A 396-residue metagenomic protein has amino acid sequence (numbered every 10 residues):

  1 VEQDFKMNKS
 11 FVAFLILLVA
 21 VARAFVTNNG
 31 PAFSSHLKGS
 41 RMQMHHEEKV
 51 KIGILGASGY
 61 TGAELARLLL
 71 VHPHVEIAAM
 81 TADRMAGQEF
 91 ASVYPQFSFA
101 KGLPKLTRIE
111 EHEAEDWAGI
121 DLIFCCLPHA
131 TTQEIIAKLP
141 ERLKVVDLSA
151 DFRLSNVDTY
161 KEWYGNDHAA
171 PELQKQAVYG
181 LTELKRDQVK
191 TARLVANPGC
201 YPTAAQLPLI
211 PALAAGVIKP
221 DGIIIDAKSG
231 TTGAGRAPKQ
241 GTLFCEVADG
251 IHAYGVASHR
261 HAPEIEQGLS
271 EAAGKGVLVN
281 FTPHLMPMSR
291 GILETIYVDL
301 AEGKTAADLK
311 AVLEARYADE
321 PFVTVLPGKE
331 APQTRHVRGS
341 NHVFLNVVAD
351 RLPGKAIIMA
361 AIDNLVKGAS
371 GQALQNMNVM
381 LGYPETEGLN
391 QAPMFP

Functional and structural regions predicted by a protein language model:
V1-K6, S35-Q43: Short, Lys/Arg-enriched N-terminal segments with co-localized hydrophobic residues within the first ~10-30 amino acids
S10-A32: N-terminal chloroplast transit peptides
A24, G39-E48: Proteolytic processing junctions in secreted/extracellular precursors, especially proprotein convertase/trypsin-like
H45-V256, G274, V348-L352, T386-E387 (+1 more regions): N-terminal Rossmann-like NAD(P) cofactor-binding subdomain of oxidoreductases, focused on the glycine-rich
Y60, Q176, T203-L207, V256-E264 (+5 more regions): Conserved active-site and cofactor/substrate-binding residues in soluble primary-metabolism enzymes
A66, Q206-L213, A262-E266, E314 (+2 more regions): Predominant activation on well-ordered alpha-helical scaffold segments within soluble catalytic domains
E113-D116, T242-V343: Contiguous C-terminal substrate-recognition/catalytic subdomains in enzyme active sites
Y297-P396: C-terminal active-site/capping subdomain that shapes the small-molecule cofactor and substrate pocket of enzyme
